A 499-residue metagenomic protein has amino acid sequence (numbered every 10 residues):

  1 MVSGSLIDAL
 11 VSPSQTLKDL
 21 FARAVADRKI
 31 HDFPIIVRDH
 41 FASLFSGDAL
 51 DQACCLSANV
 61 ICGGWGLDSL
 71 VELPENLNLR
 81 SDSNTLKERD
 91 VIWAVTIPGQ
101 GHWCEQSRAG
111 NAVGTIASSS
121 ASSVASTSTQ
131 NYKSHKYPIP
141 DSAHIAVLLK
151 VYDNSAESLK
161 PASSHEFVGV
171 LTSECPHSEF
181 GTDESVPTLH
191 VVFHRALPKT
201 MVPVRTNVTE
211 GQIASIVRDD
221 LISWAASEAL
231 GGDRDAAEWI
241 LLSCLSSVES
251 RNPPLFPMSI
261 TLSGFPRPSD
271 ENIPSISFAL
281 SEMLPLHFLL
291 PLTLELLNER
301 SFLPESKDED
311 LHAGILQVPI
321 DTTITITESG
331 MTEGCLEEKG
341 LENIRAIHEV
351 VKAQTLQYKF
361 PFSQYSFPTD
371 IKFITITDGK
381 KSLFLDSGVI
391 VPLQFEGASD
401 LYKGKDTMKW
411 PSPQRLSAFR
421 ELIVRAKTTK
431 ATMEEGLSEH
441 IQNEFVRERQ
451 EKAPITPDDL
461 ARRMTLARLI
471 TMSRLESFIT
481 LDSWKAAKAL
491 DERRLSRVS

Functional and structural regions predicted by a protein language model:
M1-S163, V168-F180: Long, low-complexity, serine/threonine- and charged-residue-rich intrinsically disordered N-terminal tails that act as
S43-G47, Q52-C54, A58-S107, A117 (+1 more regions): Conserved ASCE/P-loop NTPase catalytic core
A121, G169, I240, T327 (+3 more regions): Conserved RecA-like P-loop NTPase ATPase core
Y137-H144, E210-R218, M433-V446: Active-site-adjacent bridging/hinge elements
L148, V168-T209: OB-fold/S1-family single-stranded nucleic acid-binding modules
S163, G169, R234-S243, K372-F373 (+1 more regions): P-loop NTPase catalytic cores that bind/hydrolyze ATP
H177-G181, N252-P253, E328, G334-L336 (+3 more regions): Intrinsically disordered, low-complexity regions enriched in proline, serine, glycine and charged residues
S366-P368, F384-L385, V391-V498: Basic, amphipathic alpha-helical bundle interface domains used for macromolecular binding and assembly
